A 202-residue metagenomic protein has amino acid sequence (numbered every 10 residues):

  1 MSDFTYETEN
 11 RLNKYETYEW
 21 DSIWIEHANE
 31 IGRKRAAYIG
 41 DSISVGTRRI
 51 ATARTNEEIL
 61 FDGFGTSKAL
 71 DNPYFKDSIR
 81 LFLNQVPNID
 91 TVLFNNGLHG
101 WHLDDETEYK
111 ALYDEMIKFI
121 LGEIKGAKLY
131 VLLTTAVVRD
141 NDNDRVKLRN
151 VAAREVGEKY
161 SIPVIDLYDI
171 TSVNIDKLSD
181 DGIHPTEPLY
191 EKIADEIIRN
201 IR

Functional and structural regions predicted by a protein language model:
S2-E7, A136-R202: Catalytic His-Asp segment of secreted/periplasmic serine-dependent ester chemistry enzymes
F4-D114, V138-K147: Conserved SGNH/GDSL esterase-like catalytic core that processes O-acyl groups on lipids and polysaccharides
A37, Y130, P163-I165: Hydrophobic/aromatic beta-strand patches that form the interior of the parallel beta-sheet core in alpha/beta enzyme
L60, K128, S161-P163: Conserved beta-strand segments of alpha/beta enzyme cores
D77-L81, E108, E115, A152 (+2 more regions): Alpha-helical elements of Rossmann-like donor-binding domains used by nucleotide-donor carbohydrate transfer enzymes
N95, L132-T134, Y168: A cross-family glycoside hydrolase active-site/sugar-binding cleft signature
E108-G122, L148-E155: Alpha-helical scaffolding segments of alpha/beta enzyme cores, especially the outer helices of TIM-barrel or partial
E123-L129: A short helix->loop->beta-strand "cap" motif at the edges of active sites that frequently abuts
